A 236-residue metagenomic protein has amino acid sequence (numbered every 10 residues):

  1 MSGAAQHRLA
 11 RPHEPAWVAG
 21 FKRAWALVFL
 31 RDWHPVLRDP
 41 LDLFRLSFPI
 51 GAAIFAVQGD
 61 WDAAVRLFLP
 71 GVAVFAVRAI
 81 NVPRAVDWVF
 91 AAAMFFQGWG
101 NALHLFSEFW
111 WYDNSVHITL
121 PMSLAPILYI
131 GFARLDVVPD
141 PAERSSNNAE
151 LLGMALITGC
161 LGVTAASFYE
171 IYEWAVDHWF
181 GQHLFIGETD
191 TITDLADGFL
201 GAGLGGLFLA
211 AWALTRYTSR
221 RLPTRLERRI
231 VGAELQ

Functional and structural regions predicted by a protein language model:
M1-A19, V231-Q236: Short, intrinsically disordered terminal tails adjacent to the first/last structured region
E14-L128: "…centered on the first transmembrane helix and the immediately adjacent amphipathic helix/loop
R45-F48, F68, V72, T119 (+5 more regions): Hydrophobic, lipid-facing residues on alpha-helical transmembrane segments of integral membrane proteins
D87-N101, A155-V176: Small-polar-interrupted transmembrane alpha-helices in polytopic inner-membrane proteins
L103-T158, A166: Membrane-proximal helix-loop-helix units in multi-pass membrane proteins
H104-D113, S167-G203, L207: Interfacial helix-loop-helix junctions of multi-pass membrane proteins
T119-D140, H178-L184, F199-A213: Membrane-interfacial alpha-helical segments at the cytosolic side of multi-pass membrane proteins
S219-Q236: Short, highly charged, low-complexity non-transmembrane loops/tails of multi-pass membrane proteins
